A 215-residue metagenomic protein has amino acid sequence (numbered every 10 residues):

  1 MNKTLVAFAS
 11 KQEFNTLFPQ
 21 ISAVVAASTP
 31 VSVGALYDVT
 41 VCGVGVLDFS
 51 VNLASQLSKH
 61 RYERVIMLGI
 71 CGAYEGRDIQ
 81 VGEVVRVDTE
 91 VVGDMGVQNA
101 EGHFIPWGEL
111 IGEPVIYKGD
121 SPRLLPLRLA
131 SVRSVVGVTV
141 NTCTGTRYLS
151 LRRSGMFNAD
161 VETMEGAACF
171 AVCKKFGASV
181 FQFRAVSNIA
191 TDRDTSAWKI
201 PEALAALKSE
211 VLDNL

Functional and structural regions predicted by a protein language model:
M1-S55, K59-H60: N-terminal short beta-loop-beta anion/metal-coordinating cradle
K3-A7, I66, V85: Conserved beta-strand elements of the Class I
S58-E63, F176-A178: Glycine-rich phosphate-binding loop signature in dinucleotide/nucleotide-binding domains
E63-V65, D160-V161: Conserved acidic residues
E75-F157: Mid-sequence, gly/pro-rich, charge-dense loop/helix-turn segments that line enzyme active sites
V140-T191: A C-terminal functional module that forms or caps the active site or interfaces directly with catalytic machinery
V180, A185-L215: Regulatory input/activation interfaces that engage signals or partners
